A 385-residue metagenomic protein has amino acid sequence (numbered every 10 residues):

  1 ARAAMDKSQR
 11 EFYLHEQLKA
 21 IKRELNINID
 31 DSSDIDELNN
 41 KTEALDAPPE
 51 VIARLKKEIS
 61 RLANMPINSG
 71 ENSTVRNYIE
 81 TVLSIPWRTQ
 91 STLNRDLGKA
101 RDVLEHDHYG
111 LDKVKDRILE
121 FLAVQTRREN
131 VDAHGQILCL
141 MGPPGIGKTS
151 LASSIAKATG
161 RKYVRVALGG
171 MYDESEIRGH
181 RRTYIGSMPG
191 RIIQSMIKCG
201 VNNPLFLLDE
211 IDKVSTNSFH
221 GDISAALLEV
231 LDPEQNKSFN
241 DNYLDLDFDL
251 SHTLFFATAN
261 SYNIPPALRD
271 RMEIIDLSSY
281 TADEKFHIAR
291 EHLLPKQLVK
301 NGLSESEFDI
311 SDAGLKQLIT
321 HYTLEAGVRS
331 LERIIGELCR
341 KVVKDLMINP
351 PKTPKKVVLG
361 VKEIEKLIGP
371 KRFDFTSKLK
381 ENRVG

Functional and structural regions predicted by a protein language model:
A1-E129: Extended, charged alpha-helical coiled-coil/arm scaffolds that mediate oligomerization and mechanical coupling in large
G98-R101, L208-D209, G302-T323: Short conserved motifs of the RecA-like P-loop NTPase core
V131-L168, I197-K198, L228, D232: Walker A/P-loop
A158-M188, S195, S215, E284: AAA+/P-loop NTPase substrate/partner-engagement loops
R178, L254, I264-L303, R333: Conserved AAA+ ATPase core "coupling" helix
C199-P204, F239-T258, S306-D309, V357-L359: AAA+/SF3 P-loop NTPase mechanochemical coupling elements
L208-F248: Conserved catalytic/switch belt of AAA+ P-loop NTPases
E325, R329-G385: C-terminal engagement/docking regions of AAA+ P-loop ATPases
